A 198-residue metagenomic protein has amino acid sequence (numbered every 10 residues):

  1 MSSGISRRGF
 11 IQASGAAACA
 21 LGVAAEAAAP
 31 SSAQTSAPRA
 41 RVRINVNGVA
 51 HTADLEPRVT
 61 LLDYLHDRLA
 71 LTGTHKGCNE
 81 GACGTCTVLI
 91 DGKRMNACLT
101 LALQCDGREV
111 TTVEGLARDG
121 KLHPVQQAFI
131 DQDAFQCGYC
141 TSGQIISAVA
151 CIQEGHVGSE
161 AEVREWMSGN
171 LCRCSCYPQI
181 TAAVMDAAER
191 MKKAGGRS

Functional and structural regions predicted by a protein language model:
S2-S198: Signature of N-terminal electron-transfer/Fe-S-associated modules in redox systems
